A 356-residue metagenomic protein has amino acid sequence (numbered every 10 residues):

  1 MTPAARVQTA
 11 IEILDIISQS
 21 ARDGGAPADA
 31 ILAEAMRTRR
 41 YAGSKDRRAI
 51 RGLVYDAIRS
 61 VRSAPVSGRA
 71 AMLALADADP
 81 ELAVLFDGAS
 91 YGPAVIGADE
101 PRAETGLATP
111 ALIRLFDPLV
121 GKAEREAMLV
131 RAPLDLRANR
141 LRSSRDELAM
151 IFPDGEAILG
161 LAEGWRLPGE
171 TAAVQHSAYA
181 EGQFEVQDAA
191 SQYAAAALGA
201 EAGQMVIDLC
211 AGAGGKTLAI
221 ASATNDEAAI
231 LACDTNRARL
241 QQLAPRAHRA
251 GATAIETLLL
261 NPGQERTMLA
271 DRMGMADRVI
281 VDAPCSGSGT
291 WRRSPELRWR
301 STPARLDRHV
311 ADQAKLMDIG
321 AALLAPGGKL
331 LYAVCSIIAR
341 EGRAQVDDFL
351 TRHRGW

Functional and structural regions predicted by a protein language model:
M1-W356: S-adenosylmethionine
